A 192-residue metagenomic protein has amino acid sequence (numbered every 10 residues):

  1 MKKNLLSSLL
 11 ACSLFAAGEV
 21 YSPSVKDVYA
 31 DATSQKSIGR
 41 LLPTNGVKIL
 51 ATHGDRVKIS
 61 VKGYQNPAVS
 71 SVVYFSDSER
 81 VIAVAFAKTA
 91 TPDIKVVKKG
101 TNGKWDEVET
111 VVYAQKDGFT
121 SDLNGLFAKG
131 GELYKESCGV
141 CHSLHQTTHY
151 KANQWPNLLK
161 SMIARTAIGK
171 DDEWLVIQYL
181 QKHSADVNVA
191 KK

Functional and structural regions predicted by a protein language model:
N4-L14: Sec-dependent N-terminal signal peptides
E19-I49, H53-G54: Beta-loop motif signature
R40-A114: SH3/SH3-like beta-barrel superfamily modules
E107-G131: Electrostatic cytochrome c docking/interface patches
G125, K129, L133, Q154-N157 (+2 more regions): Extracytoplasmic/secreted proteins, especially bacterial periplasmic and envelope-associated proteins
Y134-H145, V176: The canonical Cys-X-X-Cys-His
S143-T166: Gly/Gly-Pro-rich "capping" loops immediately C-terminal to redox-active cysteine motifs in periplasmic/lumenal
T166-K192: C-terminal capping alpha-helices of c-type cytochrome domains
